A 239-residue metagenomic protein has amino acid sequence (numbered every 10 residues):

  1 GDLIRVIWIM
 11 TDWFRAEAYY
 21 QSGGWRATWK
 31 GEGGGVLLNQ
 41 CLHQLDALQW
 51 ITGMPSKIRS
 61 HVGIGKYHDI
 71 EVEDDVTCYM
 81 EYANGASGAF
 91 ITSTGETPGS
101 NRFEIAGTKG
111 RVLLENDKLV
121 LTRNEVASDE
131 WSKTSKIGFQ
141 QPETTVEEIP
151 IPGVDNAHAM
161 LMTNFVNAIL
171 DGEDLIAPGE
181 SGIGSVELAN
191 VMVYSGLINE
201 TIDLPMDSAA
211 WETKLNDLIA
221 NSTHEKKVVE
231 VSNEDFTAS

Functional and structural regions predicted by a protein language model:
G1-I70, N199: Predominantly a Rossmann-like dinucleotide-binding segment in NAD(P)-dependent oxidoreductases
I9-R15, V62-K66, N84-A86, T94-E96 (+2 more regions): Glycine-rich beta-alpha junction loops
A16, T77, Y82, K109-E180 (+2 more regions): C-terminal glycine/acidic-rich active-site capping loop/insertion
L38-C41, I176-G182: Conserved loop-to-helix N-cap of the C-terminal "lid" that shapes the substrate pocket in Rossmann-like
L42, Y67, I91-G99: Glycine-rich phosphate/pyrophosphate-binding beta-alpha loops
Q44-L45, H158, M162-T163, A189-N190: A general structural signal for well-ordered alpha-helical segments in protein cores
L188-I198: Short arginine-rich
